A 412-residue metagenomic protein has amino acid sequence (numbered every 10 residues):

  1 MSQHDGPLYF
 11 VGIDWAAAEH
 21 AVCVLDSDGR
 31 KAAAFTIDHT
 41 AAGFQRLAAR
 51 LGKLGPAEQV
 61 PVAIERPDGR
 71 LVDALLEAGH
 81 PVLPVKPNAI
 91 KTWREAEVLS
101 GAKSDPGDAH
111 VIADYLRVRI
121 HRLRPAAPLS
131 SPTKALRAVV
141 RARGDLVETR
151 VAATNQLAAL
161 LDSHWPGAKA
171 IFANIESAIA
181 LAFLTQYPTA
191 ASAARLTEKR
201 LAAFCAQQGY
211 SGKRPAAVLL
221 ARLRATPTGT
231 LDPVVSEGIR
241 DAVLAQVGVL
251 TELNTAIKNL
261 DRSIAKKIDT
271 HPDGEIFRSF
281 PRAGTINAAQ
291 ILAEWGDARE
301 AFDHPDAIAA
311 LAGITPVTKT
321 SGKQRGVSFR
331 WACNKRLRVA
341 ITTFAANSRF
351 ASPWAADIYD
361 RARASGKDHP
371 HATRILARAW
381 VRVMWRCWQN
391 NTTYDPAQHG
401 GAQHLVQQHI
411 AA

Functional and structural regions predicted by a protein language model:
M1-A412: A detector of single, family-specific signature residues that are central to catalytic or substrate-handling motifs
